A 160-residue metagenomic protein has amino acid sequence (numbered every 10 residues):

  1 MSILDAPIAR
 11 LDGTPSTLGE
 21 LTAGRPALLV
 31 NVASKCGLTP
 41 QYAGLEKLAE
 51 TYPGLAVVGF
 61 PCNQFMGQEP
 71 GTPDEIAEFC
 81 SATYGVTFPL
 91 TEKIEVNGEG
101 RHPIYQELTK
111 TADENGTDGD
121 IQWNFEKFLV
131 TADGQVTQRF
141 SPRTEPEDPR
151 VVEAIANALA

Functional and structural regions predicted by a protein language model:
M1-D5, A160: N-terminal targeting signals for export/organelle localization
A6-P26, K47-E50: A short beta-strand-turn-helix
G24-P26, K35, T39-N63, S81-Y84: Conserved helix-turn-beta segment immediately C-terminal to the redox Cys motif in thioredoxin-like folds
G54-T72, T87-G98: Thiol-based oxidoreductase modules, predominantly thioredoxin-like and allied folds used for disulfide exchange
D74-W123: Short, internal strand/loop/helix patches that form the active-site neighborhood or redox-interaction surface
Q106, T111-A160: Thiol-/selenol-based redox modules, centered on thioredoxin-like and closely related oxidoreductase domains
